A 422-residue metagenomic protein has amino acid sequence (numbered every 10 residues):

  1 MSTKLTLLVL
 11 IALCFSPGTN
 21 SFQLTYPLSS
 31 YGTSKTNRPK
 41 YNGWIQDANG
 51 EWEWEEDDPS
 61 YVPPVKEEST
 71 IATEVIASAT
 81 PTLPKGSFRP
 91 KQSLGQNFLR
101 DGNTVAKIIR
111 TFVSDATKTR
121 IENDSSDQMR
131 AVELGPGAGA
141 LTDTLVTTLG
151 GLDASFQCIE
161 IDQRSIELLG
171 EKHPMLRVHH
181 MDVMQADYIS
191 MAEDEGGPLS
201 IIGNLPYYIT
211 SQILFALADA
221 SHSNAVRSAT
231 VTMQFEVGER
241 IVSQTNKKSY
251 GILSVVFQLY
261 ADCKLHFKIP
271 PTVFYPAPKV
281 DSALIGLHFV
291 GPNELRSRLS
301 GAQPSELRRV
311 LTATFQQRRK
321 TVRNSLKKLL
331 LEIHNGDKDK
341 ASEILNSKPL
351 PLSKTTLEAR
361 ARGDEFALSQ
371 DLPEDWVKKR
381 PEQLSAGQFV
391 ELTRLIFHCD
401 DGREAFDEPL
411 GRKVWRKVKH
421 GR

Functional and structural regions predicted by a protein language model:
K4-P17: Cleavable N-terminal signal peptides of Sec/SRP-targeted secreted and luminal proteins
A12, F22-A313, E391-H398, R403-E408 (+1 more regions): Catalytic cores of RNA-modifying enzymes
P90-K91, D375-V377: Short, Lys/Arg-enriched N-terminal segment that forms or immediately precedes the first helix of a structured domain
V280-A283, L287-L368, W376-Q388, L392-T393: An accessory alpha-helical subdomain
